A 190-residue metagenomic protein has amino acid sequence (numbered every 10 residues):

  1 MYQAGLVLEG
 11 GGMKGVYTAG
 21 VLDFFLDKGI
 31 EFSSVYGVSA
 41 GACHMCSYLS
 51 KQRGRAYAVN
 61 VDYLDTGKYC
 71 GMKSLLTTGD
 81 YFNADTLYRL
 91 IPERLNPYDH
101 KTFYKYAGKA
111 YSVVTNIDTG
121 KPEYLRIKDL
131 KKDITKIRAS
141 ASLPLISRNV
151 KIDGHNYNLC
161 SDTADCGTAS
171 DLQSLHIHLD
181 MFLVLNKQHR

Functional and structural regions predicted by a protein language model:
M1-V38, C46-R190: Patatin-like phospholipase
